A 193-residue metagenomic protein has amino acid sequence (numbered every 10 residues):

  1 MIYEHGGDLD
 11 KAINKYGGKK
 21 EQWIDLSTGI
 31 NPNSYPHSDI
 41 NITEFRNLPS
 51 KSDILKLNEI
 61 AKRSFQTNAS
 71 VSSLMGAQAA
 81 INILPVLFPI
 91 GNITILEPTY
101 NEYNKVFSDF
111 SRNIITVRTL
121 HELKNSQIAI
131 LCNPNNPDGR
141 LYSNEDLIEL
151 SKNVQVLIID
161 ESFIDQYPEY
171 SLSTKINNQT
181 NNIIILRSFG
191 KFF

Functional and structural regions predicted by a protein language model:
M1-D53: N-terminal "arm"/small-domain region of PLP-dependent enzymes with the aminotransferase-like
Q22-L26, S72, T94, I115 (+2 more regions): Hydrophobic/aromatic beta-strand patches that form the interior of the parallel beta-sheet core in alpha/beta enzyme
T28, I95, I130-L131, I159 (+1 more regions): Redox-cofactor binding/interface segments in oxidoreductases and associated redox assembly factors
G29-Y35, A77, N133-P137, I164 (+1 more regions): Short glycine-rich anion-binding loops that position phosphate/pyrophosphate groups of nucleotides and phosphorylated
S34-P36, I81-N82, Y103-N104, D138-G139 (+1 more regions): Glycine/Thr-rich phosphate-binding loops of Rossmann-like dinucleotide-binding domains
L55, N68-I93: Conserved beta-loop-alpha segment that forms the PLP phosphate-binding cup at the N-terminus of a helix
V86-N144: PLP-dependent aminotransferase-like
S108, L120, K124, P137-L157 (+1 more regions): Active-site pre-lysine segment of PLP-dependent enzymes
